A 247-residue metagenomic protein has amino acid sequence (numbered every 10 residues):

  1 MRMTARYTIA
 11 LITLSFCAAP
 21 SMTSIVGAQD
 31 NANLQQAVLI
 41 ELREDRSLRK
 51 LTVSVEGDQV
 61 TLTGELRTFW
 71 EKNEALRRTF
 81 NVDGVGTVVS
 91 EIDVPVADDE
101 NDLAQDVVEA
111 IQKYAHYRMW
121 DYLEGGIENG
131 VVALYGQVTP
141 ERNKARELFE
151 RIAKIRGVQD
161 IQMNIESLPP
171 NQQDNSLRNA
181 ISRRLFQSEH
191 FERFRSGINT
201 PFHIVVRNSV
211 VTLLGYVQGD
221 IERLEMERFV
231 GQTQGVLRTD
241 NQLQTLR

Functional and structural regions predicted by a protein language model:
R2-R247: N-terminal targeting leaders
